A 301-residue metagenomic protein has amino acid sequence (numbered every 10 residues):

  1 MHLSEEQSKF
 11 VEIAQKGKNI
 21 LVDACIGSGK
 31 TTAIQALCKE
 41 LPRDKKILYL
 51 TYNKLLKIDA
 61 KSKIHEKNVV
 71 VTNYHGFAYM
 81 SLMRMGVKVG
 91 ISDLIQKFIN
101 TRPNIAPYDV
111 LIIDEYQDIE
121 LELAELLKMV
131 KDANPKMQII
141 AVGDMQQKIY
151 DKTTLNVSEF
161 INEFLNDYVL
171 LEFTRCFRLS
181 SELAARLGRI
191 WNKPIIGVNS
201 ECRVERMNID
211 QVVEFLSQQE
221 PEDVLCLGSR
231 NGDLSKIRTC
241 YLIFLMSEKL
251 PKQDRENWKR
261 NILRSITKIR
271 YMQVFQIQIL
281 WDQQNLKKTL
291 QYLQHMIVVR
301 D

Functional and structural regions predicted by a protein language model:
M1-M85: P-loop NTPase Walker
S28, N162, T174-E182, P221-R300: Core RecA-like ATPase module of SF1/SF2 helicases and allied nucleic-acid translocases
D44-K45, P135-M137, N166-L170: Short glycine-/polar-rich loops that comprise or flank the Walker A/P-loop and associated switch/sensor motifs
T51-K54, H75, V142-Q147, K152-L155 (+2 more regions): A short beta-strand-to-loop transition that corresponds to the Sensor-1 phosphate-sensing loop of AAA+ P-loop ATPases
M80-V110, E115-L126, V130, Q291-I297: Conserved RecA-like ASCE ATPase "motif II neighborhood" in helicase/translocase motors
L121-F160: Signature of the SF2 helicase/ATPase Hel1-core->accessory helical subdomain module
Q147-M207, Q219: Conserved coupling/interface region of RecA-like P-loop/ASCE motor cores
R203-V224, S229: Conserved interdomain hinge at the start of the Helicase C-terminal
